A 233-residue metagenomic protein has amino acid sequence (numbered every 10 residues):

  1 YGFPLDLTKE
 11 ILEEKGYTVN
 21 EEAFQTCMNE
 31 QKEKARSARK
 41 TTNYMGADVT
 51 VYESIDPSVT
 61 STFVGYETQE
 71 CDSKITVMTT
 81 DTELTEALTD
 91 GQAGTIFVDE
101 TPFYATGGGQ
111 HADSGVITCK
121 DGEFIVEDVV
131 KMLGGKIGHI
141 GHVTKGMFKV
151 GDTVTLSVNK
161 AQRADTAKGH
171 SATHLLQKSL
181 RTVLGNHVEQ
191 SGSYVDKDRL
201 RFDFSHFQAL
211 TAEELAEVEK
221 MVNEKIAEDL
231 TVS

Functional and structural regions predicted by a protein language model:
Y1-S233: A glycine- and charged-residue-rich anion-binding loop/surface
